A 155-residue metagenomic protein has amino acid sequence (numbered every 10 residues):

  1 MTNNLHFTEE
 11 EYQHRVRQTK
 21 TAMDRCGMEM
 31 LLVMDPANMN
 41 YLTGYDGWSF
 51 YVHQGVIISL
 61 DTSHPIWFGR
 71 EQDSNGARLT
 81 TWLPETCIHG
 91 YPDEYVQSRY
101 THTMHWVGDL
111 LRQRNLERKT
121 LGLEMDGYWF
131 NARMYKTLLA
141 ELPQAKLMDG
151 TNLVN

Functional and structural regions predicted by a protein language model:
M1-N155: A composition/biophysics-driven feature that prefers long, compositionally simple stretches
